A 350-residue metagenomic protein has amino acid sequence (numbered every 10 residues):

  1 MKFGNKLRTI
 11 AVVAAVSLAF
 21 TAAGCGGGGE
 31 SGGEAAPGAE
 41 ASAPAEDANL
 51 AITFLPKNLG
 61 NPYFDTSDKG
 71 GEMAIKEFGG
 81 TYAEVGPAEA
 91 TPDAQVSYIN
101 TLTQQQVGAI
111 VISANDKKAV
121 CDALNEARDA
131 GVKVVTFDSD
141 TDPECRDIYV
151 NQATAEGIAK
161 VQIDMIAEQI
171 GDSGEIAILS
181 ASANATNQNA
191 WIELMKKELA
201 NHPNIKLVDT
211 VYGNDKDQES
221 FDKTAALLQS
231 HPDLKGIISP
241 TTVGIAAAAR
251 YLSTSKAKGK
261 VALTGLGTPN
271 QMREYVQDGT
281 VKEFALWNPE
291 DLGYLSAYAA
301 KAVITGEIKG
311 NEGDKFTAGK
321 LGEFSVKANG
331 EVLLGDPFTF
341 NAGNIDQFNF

Functional and structural regions predicted by a protein language model:
K2-V13, L18-F350: A residue-level marker of the well-folded mature domains of exported/periplasmic proteins
